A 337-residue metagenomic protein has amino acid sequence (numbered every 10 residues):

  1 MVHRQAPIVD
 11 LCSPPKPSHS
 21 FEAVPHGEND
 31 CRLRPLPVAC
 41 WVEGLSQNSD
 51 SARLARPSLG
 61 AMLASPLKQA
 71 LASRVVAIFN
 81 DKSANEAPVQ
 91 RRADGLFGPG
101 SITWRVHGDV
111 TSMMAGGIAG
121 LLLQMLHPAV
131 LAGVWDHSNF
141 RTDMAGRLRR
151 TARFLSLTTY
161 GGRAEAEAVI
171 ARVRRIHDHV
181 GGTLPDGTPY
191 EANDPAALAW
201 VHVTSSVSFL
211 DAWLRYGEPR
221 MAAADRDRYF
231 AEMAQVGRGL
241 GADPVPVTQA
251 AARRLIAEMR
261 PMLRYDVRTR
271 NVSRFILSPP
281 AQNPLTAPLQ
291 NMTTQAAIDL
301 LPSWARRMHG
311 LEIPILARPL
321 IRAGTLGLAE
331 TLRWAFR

Functional and structural regions predicted by a protein language model:
R4, R32-R34: Basic polycationic patches enriched in arginine
Q5-P7, P15, E22, E28 (+2 more regions): Charged/polar low-complexity intrinsically disordered segments
P17, P35-P37: Compositionally biased, intrinsically disordered low-complexity segments enriched in Pro/Arg/Gln/His
W41-W200, V207-R337: Mature, function-bearing regions of proteins
